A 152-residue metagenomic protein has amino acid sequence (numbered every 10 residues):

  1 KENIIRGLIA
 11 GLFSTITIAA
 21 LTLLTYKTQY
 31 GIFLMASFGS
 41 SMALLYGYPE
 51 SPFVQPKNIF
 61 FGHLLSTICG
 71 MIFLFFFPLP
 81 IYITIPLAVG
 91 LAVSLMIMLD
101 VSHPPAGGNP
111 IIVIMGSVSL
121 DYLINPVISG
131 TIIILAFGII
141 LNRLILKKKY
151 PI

Functional and structural regions predicted by a protein language model:
K1-I68, I72, F77-P86, S117-I152: Alpha-helical transmembrane segments and their membrane-interface boundaries that form or gate the permeation pathway
L34-S37, H103-N109: Transmembrane helix boundary and interhelical junction motifs in multipass membrane proteins
E50-N58, M96-A106: Membrane-helix interface "capping/anchor" motifs
L74, G108-M115: Generic transmembrane alpha-helix signature in multi-pass membrane proteins, especially transporters/channels
P78-H103: Internal alpha-helical transmembrane segments of multi-pass membrane proteins
V93-M98, I114, I139, R143: Mid-sequence acidic-hydrophobic segments that form the walls of catalytic/ligand-binding cavities or oligomerization
